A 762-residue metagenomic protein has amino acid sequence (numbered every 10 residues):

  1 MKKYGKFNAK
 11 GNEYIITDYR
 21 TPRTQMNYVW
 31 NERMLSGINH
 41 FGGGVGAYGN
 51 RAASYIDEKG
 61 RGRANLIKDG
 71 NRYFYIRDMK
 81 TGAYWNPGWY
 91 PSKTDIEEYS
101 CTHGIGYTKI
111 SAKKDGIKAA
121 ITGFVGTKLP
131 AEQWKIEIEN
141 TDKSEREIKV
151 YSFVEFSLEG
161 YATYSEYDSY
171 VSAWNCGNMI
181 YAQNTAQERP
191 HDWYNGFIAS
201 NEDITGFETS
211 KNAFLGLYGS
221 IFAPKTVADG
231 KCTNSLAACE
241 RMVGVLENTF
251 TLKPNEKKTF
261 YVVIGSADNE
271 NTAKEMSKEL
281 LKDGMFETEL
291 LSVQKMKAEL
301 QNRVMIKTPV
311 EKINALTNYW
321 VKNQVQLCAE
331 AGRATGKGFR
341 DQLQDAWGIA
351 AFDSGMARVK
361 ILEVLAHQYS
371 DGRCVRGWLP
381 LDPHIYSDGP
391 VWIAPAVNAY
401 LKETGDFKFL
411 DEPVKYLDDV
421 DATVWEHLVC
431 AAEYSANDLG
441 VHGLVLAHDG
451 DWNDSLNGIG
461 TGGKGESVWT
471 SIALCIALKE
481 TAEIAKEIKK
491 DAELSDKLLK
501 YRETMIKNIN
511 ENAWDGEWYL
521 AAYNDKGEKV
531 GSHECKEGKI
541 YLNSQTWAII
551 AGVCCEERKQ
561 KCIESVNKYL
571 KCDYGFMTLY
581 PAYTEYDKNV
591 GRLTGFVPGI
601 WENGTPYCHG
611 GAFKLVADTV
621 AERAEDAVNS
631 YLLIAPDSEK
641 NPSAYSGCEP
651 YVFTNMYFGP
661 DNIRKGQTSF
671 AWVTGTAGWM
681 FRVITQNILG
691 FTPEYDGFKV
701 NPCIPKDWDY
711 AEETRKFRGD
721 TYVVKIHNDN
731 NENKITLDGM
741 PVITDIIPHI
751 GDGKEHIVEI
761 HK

Functional and structural regions predicted by a protein language model:
M1-R340, G355-E363, H367, A399-T404 (+8 more regions): Anionic coordination/interaction segments
M1-Y19, R23-T24, T504, E511-G575 (+2 more regions): Carbohydrate-active enzyme catalytic cores, enriched for enzymes that act on polyanionic acidic polysaccharides
Y75-R77, I349-V445, V468-C475, G604-A627 (+5 more regions): Aromatic-rich carbohydrate-recognition surfaces in CAZymes
Y151-F153, D168, V375, A473-G591 (+3 more regions): Catalytic cores of carbohydrate-active enzymes
T251-E256, I385, P748-D752: Short proline/glycine- and polar residue-rich coil/turn motifs
M305-Y319, R340-D341, A351-F352, V364 (+7 more regions): Active-site acid/base region of carbohydrate-active enzymes
A329-F339, L379-D388, N457-S471, E528-A551 (+4 more regions): Solvent-exposed loop and edge beta-strand segments that line ligand/cofactor-binding and catalytic clefts
